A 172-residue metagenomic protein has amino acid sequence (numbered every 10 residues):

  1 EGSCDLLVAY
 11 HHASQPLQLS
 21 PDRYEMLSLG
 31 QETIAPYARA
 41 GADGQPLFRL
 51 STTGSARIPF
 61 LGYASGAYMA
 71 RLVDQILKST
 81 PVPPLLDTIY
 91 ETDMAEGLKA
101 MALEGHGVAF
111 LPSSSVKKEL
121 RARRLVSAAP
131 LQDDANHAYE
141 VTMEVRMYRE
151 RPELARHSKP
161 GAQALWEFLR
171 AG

Functional and structural regions predicted by a protein language model:
E1-I58: Acidic, Gly/Pro-rich loop/turn segments at junctions of secondary structure
S3, G66-M69, V73-A128: Hydrophobic hinge/microswitch elements
L7, L61, A109, R146-Y148: Short, well-ordered beta-strand segments
H12-A13, I34, A38-G44, F48 (+4 more regions): Short coil/turn segments
D43-T52, A56-P81, S158-F168: Secondary-structure junction motif
A56-P59, L86-T88, M143-R146: Short amphipathic alpha-helical segments
V126-G172: A late-sequence structural motif
